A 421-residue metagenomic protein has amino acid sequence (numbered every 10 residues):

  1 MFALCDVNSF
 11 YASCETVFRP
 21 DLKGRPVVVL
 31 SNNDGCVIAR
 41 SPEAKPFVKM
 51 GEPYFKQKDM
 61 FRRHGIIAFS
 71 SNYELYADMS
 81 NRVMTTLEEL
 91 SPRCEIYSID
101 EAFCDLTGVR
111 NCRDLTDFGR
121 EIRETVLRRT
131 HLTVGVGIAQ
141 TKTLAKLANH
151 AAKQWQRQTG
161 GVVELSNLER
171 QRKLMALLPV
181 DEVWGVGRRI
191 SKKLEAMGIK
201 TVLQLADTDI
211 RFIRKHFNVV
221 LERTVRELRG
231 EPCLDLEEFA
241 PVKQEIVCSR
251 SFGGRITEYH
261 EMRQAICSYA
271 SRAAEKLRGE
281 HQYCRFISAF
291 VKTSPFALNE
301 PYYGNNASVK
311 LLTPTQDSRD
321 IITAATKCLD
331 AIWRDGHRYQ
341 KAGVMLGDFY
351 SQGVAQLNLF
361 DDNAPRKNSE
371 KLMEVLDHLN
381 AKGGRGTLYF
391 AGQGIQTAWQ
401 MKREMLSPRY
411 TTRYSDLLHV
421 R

Functional and structural regions predicted by a protein language model:
M1-I99, F103: Residues that scaffold, gate, or flank divalent-cation-dependent active/transport sites
C14-T16, A39-P42, L144-A152, N218 (+2 more regions): Short acidic, glycine/serine/threonine-rich loops at helix termini
K45, E182, I190-R338: DNA-contacting surface of Y-family translesion DNA polymerases
Y97-E101, A139-K142, Q282-F286, H337-K341: Short Gly/Ser/Thr- and Asp/Glu-enriched loop/turn motifs at secondary-structure junctions
C104-R123, A152, G198: Catalytic palm subdomain of template-directed nucleic-acid polymerases, centered on the conserved carboxylate motif
F118-P179, G343: Long, highly charged, low-complexity intrinsically disordered interaction regions that mediate electrostatic DNA/RNA
L311-R421: Acidic, metal-coordinating catalytic segment for phosphate/diphosphate chemistry, firing primarily on the Nudix
